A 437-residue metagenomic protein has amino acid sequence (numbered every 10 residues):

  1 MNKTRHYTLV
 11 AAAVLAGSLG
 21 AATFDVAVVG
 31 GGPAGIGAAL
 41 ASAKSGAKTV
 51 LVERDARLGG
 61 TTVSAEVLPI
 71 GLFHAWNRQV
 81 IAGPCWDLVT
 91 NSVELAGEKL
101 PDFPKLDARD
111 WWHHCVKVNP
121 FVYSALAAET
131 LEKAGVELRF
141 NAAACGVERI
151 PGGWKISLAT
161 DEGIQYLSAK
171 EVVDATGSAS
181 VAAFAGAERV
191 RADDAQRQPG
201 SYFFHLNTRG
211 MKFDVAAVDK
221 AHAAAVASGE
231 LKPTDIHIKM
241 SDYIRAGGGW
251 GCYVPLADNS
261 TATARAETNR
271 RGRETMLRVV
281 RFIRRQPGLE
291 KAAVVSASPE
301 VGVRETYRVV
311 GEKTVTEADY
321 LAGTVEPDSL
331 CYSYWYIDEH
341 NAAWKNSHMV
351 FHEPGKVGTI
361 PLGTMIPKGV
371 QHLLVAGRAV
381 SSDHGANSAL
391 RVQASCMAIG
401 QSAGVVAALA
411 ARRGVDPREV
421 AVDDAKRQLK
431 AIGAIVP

Functional and structural regions predicted by a protein language model:
M1-L9: Bacterial N-terminal signal peptides that target proteins for export
T8-S18: Bacterial N-terminal signal peptides
A22-G32: Beta1/beta-strand and adjacent pyrophosphate-binding region of the FAD-binding site in flavoprotein oxidoreductases
G35: N-terminal Rossmann-fold NAD(P) dinucleotide-binding loop
S42: Aromatic pocket-lining residues of Rossmann-like dinucleotide-binding sites
A47-K48, E53-G146, I150, P199: Conserved N-terminal/central alpha/beta ligand/cofactor-binding core
T61, S124, G163-E171, A175-P437: Flavin (FAD/FMN)-binding glycine-rich loop and adjacent Rossmann-like elements that form
E148-Y166: Conserved beta-strand-loop-beta-strand element in the redox core of flavoprotein oxidoreductases
